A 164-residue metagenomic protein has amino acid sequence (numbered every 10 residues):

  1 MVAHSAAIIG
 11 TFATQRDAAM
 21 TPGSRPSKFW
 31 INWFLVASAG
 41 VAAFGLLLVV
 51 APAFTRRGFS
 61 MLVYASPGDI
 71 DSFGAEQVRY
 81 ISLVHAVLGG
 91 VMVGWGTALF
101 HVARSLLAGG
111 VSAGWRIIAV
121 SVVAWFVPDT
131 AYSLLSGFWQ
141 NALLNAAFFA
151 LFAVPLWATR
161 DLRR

Functional and structural regions predicted by a protein language model:
D17-V49: Cytosolic juxtamembrane helix and N-cap/initiation of the first transmembrane helix
G23-F34, G74-V84, V111-W115, G137 (+1 more regions): Membrane-interface helix-boundary signature
W30-G40, L88, I117-W125, L144: Hydrophobic alpha-helical transmembrane segments of polytopic
V41-S82: Membrane-helix boundary elements
V84-V102: Alpha-helical transmembrane segments of helical membrane proteins, especially in multi-pass transport, channel
L99-V120: Cytoplasmic juxtamembrane regions at transmembrane-helix boundaries
V127-L144: Membrane-helix boundary connector in multi-pass membrane proteins
A150-R164: Membrane-water interface at the C-terminal end of transmembrane alpha helices
